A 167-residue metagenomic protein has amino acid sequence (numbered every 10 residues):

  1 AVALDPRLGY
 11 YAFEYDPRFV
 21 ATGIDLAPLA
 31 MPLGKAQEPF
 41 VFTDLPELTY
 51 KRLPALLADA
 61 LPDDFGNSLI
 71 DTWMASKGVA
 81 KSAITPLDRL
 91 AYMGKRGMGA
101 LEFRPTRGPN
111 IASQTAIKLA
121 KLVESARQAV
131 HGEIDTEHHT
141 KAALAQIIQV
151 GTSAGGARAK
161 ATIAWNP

Functional and structural regions predicted by a protein language model:
A1-P167: Phosphate/dinucleotide-binding and metal-coordinating scaffold of catalytic cores in nucleotide-dependent enzymes
